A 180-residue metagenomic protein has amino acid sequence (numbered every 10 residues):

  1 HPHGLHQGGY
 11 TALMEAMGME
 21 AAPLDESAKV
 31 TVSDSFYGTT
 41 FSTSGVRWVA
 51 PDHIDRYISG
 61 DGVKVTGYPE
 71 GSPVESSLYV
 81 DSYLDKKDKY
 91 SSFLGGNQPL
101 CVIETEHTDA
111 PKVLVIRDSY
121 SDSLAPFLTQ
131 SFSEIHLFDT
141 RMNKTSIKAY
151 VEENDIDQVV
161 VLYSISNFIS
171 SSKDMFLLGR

Functional and structural regions predicted by a protein language model:
H1-R180: Extracellular glycan-modifying ectodomains
